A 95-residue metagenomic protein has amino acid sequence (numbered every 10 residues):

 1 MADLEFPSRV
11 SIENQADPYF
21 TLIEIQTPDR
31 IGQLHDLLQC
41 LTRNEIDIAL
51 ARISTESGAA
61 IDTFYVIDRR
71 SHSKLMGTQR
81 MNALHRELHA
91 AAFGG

Functional and structural regions predicted by a protein language model:
M1-G95: Regulatory modules associated with amino-acid/nitrogen control
